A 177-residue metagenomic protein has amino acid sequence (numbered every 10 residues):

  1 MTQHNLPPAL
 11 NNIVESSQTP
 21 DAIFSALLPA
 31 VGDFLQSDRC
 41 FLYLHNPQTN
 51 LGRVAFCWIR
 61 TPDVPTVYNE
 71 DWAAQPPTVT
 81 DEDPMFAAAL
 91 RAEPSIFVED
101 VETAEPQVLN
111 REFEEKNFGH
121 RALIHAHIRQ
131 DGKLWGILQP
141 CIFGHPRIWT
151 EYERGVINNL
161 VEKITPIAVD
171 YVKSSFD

Functional and structural regions predicted by a protein language model:
M1-S25, D33-F34, V54, D170-D177: Signal-transmission linkers at sensory-effector interfaces
N11-E15, L27-Q36, L42-N46, L90 (+1 more regions): Short regulatory alpha-helical segment in sensory/regulatory domains of signaling proteins that mediates
L42-P77: GAF sensory/regulatory domain recognition with acknowledged cross-activation on helical regulatory dimers
F86, I128-F143: Sensory-domain boundary capping and coupling elements
A87-I96, T103-P106: Soluble sensory domains of the PAS superfamily and closely related sensory modules
E99-A122: Signal-transducing coupling segments at domain and membrane junctions
R121-R129: A short, aliphatic-rich beta-strand micro-motif
I142-L160, I167-F176: Regulatory loop-to-helix N-cap segments in sensory/regulatory domains that couple ligand/signal detection
